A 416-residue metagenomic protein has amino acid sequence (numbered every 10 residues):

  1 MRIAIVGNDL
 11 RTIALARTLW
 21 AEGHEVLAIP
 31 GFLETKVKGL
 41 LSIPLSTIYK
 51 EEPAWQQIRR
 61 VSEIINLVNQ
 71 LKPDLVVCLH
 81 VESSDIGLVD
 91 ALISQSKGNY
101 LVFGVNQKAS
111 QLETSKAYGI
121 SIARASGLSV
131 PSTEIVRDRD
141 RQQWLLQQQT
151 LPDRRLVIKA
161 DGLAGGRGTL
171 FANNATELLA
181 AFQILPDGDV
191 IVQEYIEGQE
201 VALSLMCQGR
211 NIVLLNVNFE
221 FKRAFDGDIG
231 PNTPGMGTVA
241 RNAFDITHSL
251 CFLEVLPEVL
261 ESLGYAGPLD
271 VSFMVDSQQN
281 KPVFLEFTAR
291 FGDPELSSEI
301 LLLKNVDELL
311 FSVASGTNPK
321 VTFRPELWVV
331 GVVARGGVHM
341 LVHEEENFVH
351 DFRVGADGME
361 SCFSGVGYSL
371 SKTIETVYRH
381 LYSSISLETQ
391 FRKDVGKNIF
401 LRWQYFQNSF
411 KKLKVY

Functional and structural regions predicted by a protein language model:
M1-V105: ATP-binding N-terminal substructure of ATP-dependent carboxylate-amine bond-forming enzymes
A4-L10, T114-I191, G209, F219 (+1 more regions): Active-site nucleotide/adenylate-binding loops and adjacent lid/helix of ATP-dependent enzymes
L92-N106, Q111-E113, G119-S126: Glycine/small-residue-rich loop that forms an oxyanion/phosphate-binding "nest" at active or ligand-binding sites
R141-W144, E177-A180, I246-H248, K281 (+2 more regions): Short, conserved charged micro-motifs
G168-S297: Internal nucleotide-binding/catalytic subdomain
L250-D270, S277, T288-F348: Active-site "cap" helix and flanking loop/linker of ATP-utilizing ligase/carboxylase catalytic domains
F311-Y416: Peripheral (often C-terminal) accessory segments that flank ATP-dependent C-N-forming ligase machineries
